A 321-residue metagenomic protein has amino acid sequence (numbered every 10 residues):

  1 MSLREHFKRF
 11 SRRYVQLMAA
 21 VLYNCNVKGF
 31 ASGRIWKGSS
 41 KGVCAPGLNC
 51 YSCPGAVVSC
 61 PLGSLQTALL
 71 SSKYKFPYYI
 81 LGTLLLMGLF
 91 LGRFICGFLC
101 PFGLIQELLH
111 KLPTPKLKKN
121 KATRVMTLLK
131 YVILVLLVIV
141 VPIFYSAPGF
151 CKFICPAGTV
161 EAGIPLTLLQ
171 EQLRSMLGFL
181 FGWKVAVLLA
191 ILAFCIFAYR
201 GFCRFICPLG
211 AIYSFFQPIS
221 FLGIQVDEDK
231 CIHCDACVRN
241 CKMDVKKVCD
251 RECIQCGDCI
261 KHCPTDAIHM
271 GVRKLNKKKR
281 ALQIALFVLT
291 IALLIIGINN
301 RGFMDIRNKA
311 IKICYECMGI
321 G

Functional and structural regions predicted by a protein language model:
M1-K247, R251-E252, G257-K279: Non-ligating segments of multi-cofactor redox enzymes
A20-Y23, A285-L294: Hydrophobic membrane-insertion alpha-helices, especially the h-region of bacterial N-terminal signal peptides
K28-F30, P148, A292-G302: Structural signal for alpha-helical transmembrane segments and their membrane-water exit/capping regions in multi-pass
L109, I164, M304-I311, Y315-M318: Membrane-interacting alpha-helical segments
V140, V245, I295-I296, M318: Short amphipathic alpha-helical interaction patches enriched in hydrophobic/aromatic residues with interspersed Lys/Arg
F221-I224, E316-G321: Low-complexity, charge- and small-residue-enriched intrinsically disordered regions
K279-I284, I298-I306, I313, G321: Cysteine-centered metal-binding/redox modules
